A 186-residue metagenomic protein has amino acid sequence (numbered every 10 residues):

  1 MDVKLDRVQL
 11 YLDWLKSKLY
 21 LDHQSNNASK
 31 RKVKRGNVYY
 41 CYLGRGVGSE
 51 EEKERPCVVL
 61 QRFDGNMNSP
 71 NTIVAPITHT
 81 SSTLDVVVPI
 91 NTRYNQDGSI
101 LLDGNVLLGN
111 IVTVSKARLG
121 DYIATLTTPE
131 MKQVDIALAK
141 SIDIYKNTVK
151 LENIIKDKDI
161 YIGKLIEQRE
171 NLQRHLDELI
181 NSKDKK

Functional and structural regions predicted by a protein language model:
M1-Y11, N95-K186: C-terminal terminal-subdomain/extension
D6-R35: Mixed-charge, Lys/Arg-rich low-complexity intrinsically disordered regions
A28, K34, E52-E54, S69 (+1 more regions): Short, well-structured alpha-helical interface segments that form or flank functional binding sites
R35-G36, V134: Loop/turn positions that initiate beta-strands
V38-C41: A generic structural signal for residues embedded in beta-strands
L43, P76, G109-N110: Pocket-edge structural micro-motifs
G44-G48: Short, charged beta-turn/beta-strand-edge "cap" motif at the junction between a beta-strand and an adjacent loop
S49-Q96: Compact nucleic-acid interaction/catalytic patches
